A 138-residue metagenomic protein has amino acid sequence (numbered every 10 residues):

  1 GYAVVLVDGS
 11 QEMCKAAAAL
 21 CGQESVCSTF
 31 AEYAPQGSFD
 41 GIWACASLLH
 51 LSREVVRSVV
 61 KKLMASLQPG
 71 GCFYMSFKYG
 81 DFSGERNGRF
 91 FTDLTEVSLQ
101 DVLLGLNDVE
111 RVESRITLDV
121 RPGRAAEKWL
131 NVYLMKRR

Functional and structural regions predicted by a protein language model:
G1-Y33: Class I SAM-dependent methyltransferase SAM/SAH-binding core
A31-I42: A short acidic, Gly/Pro-enriched loop at the edge of an enzyme's catalytic core that lines a small-molecule cofactor
D40-V55: A short SAM/SAH-binding and catalytic strip from SAM-dependent methyltransferases
R57-P69: A short glycine-rich, Lys/Arg-flanked "PGG" loop and its adjoining helix->strand segment in the class I
G70-F77: Conserved beta-strand signature within the Rossmann-like core of class I S-adenosyl-L-methionine
F91-N107: Short alpha-helix
D108-V120: Conserved S-adenosyl-L-methionine
D119-R138: Core SAM-dependent methyltransferase catalytic element
